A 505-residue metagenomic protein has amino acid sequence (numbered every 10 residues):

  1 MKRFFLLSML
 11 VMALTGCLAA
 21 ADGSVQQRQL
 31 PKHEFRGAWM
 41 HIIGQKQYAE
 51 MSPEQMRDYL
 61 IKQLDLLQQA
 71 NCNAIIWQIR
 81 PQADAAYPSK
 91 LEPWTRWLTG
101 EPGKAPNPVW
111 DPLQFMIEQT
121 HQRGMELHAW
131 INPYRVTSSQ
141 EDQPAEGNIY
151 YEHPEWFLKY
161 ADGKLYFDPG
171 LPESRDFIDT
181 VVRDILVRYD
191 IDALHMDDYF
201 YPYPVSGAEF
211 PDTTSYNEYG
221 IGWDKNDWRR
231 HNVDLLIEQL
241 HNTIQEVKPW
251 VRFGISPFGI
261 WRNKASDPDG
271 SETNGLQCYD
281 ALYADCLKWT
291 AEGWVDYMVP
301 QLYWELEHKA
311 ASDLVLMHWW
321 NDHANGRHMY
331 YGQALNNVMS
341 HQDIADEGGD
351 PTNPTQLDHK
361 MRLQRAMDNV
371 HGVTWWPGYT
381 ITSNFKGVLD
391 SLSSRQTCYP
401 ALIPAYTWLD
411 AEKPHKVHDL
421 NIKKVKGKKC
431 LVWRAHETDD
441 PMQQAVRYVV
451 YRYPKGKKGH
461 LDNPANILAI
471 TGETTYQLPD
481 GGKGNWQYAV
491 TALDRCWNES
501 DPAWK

Functional and structural regions predicted by a protein language model:
H33-F35, W39-H41, Q45-D58, A129 (+2 more regions): Active-site-adjacent "subsite" loops/lids of carbohydrate-active enzymes
D58-A85, R188-D192, K288: Catalytic domains of carbohydrate-active enzymes, especially glycoside hydrolases
A85-G100, R135-A161, D198-I221, A265-L276 (+1 more regions): Aromatic- and acidic-residue-enriched segments that line the glycan-binding/catalytic groove of carbohydrate-active
G220-D269, L276-D343: Glycoside hydrolase catalytic-domain groove-lining segments
Y283-K309, N325-L409: Substrate-binding cleft of secreted/luminal carbohydrate-active enzymes
G387-M442, C496-K505: Pro/Thr/Ser/Gly-rich low-complexity, intrinsically disordered linker/stalk tracts
H436-N463: Solvent-exposed loop/turn segments flanking beta-strands in beta-repeat/beta-sandwich domains
L478-E499: Beta-strand-rich modules
